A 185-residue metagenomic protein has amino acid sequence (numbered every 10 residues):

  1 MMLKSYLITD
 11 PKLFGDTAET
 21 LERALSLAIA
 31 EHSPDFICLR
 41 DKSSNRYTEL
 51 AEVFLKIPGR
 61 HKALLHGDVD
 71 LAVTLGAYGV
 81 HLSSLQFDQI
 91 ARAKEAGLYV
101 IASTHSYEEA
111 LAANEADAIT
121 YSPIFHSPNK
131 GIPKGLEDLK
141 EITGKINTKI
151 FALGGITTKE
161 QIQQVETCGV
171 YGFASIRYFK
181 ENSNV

Functional and structural regions predicted by a protein language model:
M1-L7, A30-D35, A118-S122: Short, basic/glycine-rich phosphate-binding loops at helix/coil junctions that contact nucleotide phosphates
M2-E22, Y99-S103, F151-A152, I156-T157: Active-site mouth loops of central-metabolism enzymes
L7, K12-L13, S83-R92, A118-P133 (+2 more regions): Glycine-rich phosphate-binding active-site loops on the catalytic face of alpha/beta enzymes
F14-D16, S44-R46, E181: Acidic-and-aromatic substrate-binding clefts and catalytic sites of carbohydrate-active enzymes
E22-A96: N-terminal active-site wall of soluble small-molecule enzyme domains
A24, A63-Y78, T104-D117, G144-F179: Catalytic cores of alpha/beta
T48-G67, F87, R92-S106, I132-T157: Alpha-helix-loop-beta-strand connector modules within alpha/beta enzyme cores
L75, G79-L82, I101-E141, N182: Glycine/Thr-rich beta-alpha phosphate-binding loop at enzyme active sites
